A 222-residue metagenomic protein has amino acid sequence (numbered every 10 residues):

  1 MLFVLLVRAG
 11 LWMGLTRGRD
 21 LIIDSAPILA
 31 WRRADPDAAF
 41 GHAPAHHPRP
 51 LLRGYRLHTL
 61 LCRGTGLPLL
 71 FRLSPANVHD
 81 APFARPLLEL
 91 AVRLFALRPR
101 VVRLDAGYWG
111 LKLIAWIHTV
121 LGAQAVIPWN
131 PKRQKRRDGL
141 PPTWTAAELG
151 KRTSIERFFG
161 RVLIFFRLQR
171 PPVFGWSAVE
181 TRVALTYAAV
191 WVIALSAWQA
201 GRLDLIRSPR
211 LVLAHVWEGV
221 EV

Functional and structural regions predicted by a protein language model:
M1-A106, L111-T119: Polybasic low-complexity intrinsically disordered regions
M1-L11, R49-R53, D105, N130-R137 (+2 more regions): Short, surface-exposed, charge-dense and proline/glycine-enriched linear segments
A26, R133-K135, V179: Short secondary-structure capping/turn micro-motifs that flank functional sites
H42, D80, L90, A123 (+4 more regions): A generic membrane alpha-helix/interface feature
L52, L97, G110-H118, Q124-K132 (+3 more regions): Acidic/histidine-rich catalytic cores and adjacent linkers of DNA breakage/strand-transfer/modification proteins
R56-L61, L94-L97, G107-W109, R136-P142 (+3 more regions): Low-complexity, flexible helical/coil segments
V101, A106-G175: Helix-centered, glycine/charged polyanion-binding patches within enzymatic domains that contact phosphate-containing
T145-V222: Basic, amphipathic alpha-helical segments enriched in Lys/Arg and hydrophobic/aromatic residues
